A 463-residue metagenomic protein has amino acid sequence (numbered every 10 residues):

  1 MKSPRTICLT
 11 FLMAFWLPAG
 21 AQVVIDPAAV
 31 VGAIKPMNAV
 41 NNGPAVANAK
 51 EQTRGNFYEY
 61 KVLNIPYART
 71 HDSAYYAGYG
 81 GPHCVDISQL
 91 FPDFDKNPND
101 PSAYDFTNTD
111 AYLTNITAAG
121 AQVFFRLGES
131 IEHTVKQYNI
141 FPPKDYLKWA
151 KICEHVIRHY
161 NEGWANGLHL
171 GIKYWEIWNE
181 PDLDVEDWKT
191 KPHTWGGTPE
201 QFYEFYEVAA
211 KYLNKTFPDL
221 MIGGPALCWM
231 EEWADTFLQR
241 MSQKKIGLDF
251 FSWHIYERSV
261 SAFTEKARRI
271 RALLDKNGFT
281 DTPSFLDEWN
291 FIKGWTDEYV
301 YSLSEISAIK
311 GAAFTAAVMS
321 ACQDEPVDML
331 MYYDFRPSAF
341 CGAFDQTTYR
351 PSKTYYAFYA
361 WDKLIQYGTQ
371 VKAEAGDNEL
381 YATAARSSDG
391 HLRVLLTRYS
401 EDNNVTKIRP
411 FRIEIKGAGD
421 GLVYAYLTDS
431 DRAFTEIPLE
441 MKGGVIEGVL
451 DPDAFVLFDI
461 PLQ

Functional and structural regions predicted by a protein language model:
F11-G20: Hydrophobic h-region of N-terminal signal peptides that target proteins for export in Gram-negative bacteria
A21-Y58, L63: Mature N-terminal, pre-catalytic/accessory segment of carbohydrate-active enzymes
V40, I116, V156, W175 (+9 more regions): Conserved, mostly hydrophobic/aromatic
L63-V260: Substrate-binding cleft and catalytic face of glycoside hydrolase catalytic domains, especially the flexible beta-alpha
D249-Y299, D328, Y349-R350: Glycoside hydrolase catalytic-domain groove-lining segments
N290-D389, D402: Aromatic/acidic polysaccharide-binding cleft in carbohydrate-active enzymes
G376-G419, D453-L457: Carbohydrate-binding surface patches
P438-Q463: C-terminal beta-strand-rich structural cap/linker in extracellular carbohydrate-active enzymes
